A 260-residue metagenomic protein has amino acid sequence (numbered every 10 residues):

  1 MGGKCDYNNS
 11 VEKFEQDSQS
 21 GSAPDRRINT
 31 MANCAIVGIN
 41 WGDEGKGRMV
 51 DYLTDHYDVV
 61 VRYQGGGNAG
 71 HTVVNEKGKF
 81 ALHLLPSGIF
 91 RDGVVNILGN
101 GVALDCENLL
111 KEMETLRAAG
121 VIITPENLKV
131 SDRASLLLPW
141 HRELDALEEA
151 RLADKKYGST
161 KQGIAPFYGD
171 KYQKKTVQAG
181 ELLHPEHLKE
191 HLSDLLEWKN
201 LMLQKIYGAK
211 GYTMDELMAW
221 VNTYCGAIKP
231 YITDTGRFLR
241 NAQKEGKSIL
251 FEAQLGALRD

Functional and structural regions predicted by a protein language model:
E12-F14, Q19-T30: Short, Lys/Arg-enriched N-terminal segments with co-localized hydrophobic residues within the first ~10-30 amino acids
R27-D260: Non-transmembrane, aqueous-exposed alpha-helical and coiled segments at domain scale
